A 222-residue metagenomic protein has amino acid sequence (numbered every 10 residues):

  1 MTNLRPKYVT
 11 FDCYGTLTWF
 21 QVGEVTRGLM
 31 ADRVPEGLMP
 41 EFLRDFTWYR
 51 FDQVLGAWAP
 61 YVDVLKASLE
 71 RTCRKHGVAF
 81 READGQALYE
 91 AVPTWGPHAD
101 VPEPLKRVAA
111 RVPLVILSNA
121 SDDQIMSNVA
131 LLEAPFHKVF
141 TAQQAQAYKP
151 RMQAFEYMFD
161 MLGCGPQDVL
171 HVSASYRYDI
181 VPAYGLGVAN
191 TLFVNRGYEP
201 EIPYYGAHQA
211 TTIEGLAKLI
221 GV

Functional and structural regions predicted by a protein language model:
M1-Y8, G37, P102, K106 (+1 more regions): Asp-based, Mg2+/Mn2+-dependent phosphohydrolase catalytic module
T2-A99: N-terminal helical cap/lid subdomain that shapes the substrate entry/recognition surface in HAD-like hydrolases
H76, A110-V112: Helix C-cap/helix->beta junction micro-motif
